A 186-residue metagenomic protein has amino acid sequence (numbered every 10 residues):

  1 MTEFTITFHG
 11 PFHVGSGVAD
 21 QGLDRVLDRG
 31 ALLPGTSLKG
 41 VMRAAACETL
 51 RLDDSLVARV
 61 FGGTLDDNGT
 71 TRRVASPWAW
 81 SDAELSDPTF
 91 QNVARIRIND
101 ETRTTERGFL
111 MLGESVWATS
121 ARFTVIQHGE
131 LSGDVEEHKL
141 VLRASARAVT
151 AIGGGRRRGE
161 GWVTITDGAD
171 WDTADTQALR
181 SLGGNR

Functional and structural regions predicted by a protein language model:
M1-R186: Small/polar/charged residue-enriched interaction surfaces, especially the RNA/DNA-contacting tracks of RNP/CRISPR
